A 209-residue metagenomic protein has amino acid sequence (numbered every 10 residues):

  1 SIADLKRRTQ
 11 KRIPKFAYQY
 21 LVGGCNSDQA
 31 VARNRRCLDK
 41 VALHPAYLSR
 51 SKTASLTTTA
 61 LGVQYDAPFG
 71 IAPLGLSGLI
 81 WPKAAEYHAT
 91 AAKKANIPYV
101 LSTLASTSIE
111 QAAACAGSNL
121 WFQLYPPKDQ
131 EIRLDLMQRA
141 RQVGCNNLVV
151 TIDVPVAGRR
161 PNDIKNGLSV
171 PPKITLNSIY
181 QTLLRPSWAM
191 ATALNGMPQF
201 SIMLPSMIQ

Functional and structural regions predicted by a protein language model:
S1-G62, G167, P171-Q209: An N-cap/entry alpha-helix motif that binds or orients negatively charged groups
P14, I71, A92: Residue-level signature of catalytic and energy-coupling elements of molecular machines, predominantly ATP/GTP-dependent
C25-N26, T103-T107, K128: Short beta->alpha linker loops
T53, Q64-D66, K94: Short connector loops at helix/strand junctions that flank enzyme active sites, especially segments positioning acidic
T57-P68, L76-A89, A105-G117: N-terminal active-site wall of soluble small-molecule enzyme domains
F69-A72, Y99-L101, L120-L124, L148: Hydrophobic faces of well-ordered beta-strands that scaffold small-molecule active sites in alpha/beta enzyme cores
P73-P82, F122-E131: Active-site mouth loops of central-metabolism enzymes
L76, A89-T90, K94, Q111 (+2 more regions): Alpha/beta enzyme core
